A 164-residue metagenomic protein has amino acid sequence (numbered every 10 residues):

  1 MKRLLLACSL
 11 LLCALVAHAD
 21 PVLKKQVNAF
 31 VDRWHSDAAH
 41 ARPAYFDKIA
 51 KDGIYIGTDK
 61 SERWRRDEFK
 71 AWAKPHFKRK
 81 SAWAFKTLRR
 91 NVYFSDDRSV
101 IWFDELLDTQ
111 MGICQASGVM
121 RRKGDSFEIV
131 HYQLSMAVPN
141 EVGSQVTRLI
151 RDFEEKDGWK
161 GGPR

Functional and structural regions predicted by a protein language model:
M1-L4: Positively charged n-region of N-terminal signal peptides that target proteins for export
S9-H18: Hydrophobic h-region of N-terminal signal peptides that target proteins for export in Gram-negative bacteria
D20-L23, K70-I113: Surface-exposed, charged secondary-structure patches
V22-A41, E154-D157: Short, aromatic-enriched amphipathic alpha-helices that serve as compact interaction elements
H40-G57: Short, well-ordered alpha-helical segments enriched in acidic and aromatic residues
D52-W64, P75-A82: A short gly/proline-enriched turn/hairpin at secondary-structure junctions
T109-S144: A contiguous, mid-protein "functional segment" used to position or interact with cofactors/ions or partner subunits
H131-R164: Low-complexity, intrinsically disordered terminal/linker segments enriched in charged and Gly/Pro repeats
